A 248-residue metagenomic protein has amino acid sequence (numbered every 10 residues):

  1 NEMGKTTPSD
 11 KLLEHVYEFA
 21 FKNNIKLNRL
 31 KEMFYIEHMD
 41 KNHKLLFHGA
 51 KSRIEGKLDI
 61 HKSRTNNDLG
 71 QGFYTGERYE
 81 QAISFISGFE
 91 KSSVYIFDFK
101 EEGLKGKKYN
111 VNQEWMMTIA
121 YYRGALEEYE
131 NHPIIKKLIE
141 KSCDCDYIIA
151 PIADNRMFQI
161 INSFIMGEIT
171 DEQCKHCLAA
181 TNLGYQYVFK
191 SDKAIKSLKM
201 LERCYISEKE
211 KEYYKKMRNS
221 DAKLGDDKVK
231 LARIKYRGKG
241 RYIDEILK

Functional and structural regions predicted by a protein language model:
N1: Short alpha-helical DNA-recognition segment
T7-S9, L13-Y17, K31-N42, G103-K248: Conserved NAD+-utilizing ADP-ribose enzyme module
V16-I25: Repeat-associated, polar segments at repeat-unit boundaries in modular proteins
K44-N66: Short aromatic-glycine-(Arg/Gly/Cys) micro-motifs in beta-strand/loop hairpins
H48-A50, T75-E77, F97: Short His-Asn-centered micro-motif
K51, Y79, E101-G103: Short, flexible loop/turn elements at secondary-structure junctions
R64-F89: Extended catalytic/binding region for NAD+/ADP-ribose chemistry, centered on the ART fold
F89-I96: Cytochrome P450 catalytic domain signature, combining two hallmark sequence patches
